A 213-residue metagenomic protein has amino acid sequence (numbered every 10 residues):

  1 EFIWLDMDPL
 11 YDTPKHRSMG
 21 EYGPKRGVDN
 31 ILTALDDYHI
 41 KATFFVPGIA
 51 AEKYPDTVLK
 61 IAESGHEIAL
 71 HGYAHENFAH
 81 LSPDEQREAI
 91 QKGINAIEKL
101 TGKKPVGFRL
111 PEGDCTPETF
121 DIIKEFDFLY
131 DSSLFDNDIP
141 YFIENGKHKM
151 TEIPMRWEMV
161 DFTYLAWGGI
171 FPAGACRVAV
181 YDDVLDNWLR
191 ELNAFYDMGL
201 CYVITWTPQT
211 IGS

Functional and structural regions predicted by a protein language model:
E1-G107, E112-V160, D182-I204, I211-S213: Catalytic alpha-helical scaffold of carbohydrate-active enzymes acting on polysaccharides/glycoconjugates
P154-A175: Glycine-rich, positively charged active-site loop/lid region within alpha/beta enzyme cores that binds and organizes
P172-C176, I204-I211: Short, local alpha-helical segments
